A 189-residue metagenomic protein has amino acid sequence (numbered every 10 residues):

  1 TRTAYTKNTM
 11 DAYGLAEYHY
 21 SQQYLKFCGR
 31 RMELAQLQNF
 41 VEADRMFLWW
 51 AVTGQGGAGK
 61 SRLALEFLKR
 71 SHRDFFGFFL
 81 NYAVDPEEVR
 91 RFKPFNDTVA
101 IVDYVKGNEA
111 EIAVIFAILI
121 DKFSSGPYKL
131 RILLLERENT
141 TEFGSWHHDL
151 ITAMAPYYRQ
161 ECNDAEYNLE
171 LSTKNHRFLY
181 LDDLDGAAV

Functional and structural regions predicted by a protein language model:
T1-F123, Y128-T141, W146-E166, T173-L181: Walker A/P-loop phosphate-binding element recognition
E170-N175, D185-V189: Conserved AAA+ ATPase core "coupling" helix
